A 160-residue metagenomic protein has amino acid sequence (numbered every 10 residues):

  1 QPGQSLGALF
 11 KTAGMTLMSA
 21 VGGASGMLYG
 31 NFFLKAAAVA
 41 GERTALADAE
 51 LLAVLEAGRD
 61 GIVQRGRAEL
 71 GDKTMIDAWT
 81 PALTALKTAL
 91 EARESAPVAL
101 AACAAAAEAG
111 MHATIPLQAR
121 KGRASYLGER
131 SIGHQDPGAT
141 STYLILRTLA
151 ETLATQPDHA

Functional and structural regions predicted by a protein language model:
Q1-A160: N-terminal loops that bind phosphate or other acidic moieties and the adjacent beta-alpha structural core
